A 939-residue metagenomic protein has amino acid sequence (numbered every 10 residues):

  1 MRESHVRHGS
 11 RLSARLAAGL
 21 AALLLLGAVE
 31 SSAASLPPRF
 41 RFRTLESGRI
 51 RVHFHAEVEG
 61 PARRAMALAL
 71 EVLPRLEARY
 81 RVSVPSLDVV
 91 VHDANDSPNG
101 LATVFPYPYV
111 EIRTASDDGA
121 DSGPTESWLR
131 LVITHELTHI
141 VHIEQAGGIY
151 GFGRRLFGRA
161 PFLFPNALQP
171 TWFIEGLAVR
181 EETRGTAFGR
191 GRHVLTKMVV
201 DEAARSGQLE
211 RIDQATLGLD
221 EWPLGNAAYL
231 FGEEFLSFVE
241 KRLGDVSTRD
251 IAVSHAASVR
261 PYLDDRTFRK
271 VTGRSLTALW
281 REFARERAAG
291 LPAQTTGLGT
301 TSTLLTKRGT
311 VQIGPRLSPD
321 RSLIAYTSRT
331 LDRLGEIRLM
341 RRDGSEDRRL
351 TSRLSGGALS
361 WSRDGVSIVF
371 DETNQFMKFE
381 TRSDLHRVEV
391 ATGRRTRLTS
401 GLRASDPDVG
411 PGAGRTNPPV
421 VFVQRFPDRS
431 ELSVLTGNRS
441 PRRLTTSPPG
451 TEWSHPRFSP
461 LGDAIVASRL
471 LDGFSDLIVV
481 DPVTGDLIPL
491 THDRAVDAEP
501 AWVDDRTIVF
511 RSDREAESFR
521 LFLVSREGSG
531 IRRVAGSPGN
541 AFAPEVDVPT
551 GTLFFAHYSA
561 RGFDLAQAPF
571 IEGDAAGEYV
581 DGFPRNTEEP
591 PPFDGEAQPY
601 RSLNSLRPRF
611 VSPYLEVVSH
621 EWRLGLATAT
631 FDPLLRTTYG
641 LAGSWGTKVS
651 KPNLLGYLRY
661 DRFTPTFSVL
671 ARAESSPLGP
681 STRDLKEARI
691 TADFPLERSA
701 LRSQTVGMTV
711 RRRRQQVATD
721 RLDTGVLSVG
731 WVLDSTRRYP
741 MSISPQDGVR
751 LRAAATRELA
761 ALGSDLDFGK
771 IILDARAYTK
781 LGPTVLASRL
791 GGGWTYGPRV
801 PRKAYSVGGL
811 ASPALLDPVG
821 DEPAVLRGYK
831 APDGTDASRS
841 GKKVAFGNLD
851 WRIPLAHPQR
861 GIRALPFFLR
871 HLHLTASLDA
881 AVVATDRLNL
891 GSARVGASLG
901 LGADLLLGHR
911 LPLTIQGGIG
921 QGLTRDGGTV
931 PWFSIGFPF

Functional and structural regions predicted by a protein language model:
A33-F164, L168-P170, G218-E221: Juxtacatalytic substrate-recognition/specificity segment
A34-T44, L70, P223-A227, K241 (+2 more regions): Beta/coil-rich, acidic/histidine-enriched accessory regions frequently appended to metallopeptidases
P37-P38, P106-Y107, P124-V132, I140 (+2 more regions): Acidic/His/Gly-enriched intrinsically disordered linker/tail segments that often contain short helix/coil "MoRF-like"
G191, D213, R308-Q312, T327-I337 (+11 more regions): A flexible loop/linker signature enriched in serine peptidases of the S9 family
G314, H557, G562-D564, P569-V669 (+4 more regions): Outer-membrane beta-barrel initiation region
P315-L323, L359-S367, P407-P419, P456-A464 (+2 more regions): Blade-terminus and WD-like Trp-Asp/Gly-His loop motifs, strongest in beta-propeller folds
R341-S345, E389-G393, T436-R439, D481-G485 (+2 more regions): Short loop/turn segments that connect beta-strands within beta-propeller blades
P592-S602, R607-F610, V669-S675, E687-D693 (+6 more regions): C-terminal outer-membrane beta-barrel translocator/porin domains of Gram-negative envelope proteins and their
